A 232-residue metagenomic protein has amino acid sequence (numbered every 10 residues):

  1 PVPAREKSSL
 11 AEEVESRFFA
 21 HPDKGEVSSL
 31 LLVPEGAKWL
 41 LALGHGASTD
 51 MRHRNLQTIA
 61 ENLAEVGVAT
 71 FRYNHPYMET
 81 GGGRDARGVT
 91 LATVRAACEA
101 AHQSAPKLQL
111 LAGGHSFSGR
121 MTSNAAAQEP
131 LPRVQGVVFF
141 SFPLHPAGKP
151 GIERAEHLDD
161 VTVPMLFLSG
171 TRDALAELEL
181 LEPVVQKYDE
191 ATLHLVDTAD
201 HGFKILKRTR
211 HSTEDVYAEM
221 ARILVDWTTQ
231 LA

Functional and structural regions predicted by a protein language model:
P1-H21, E26-V33, L110-A112, F117-S118: An N-terminal hydrophobic leader/cap segment in hydrolases
F18-Q109, F203-R210: Serine-hydrolase catalytic machinery in alpha/beta-hydrolase-like enzymes
A42-G46, S141, S169: The conserved beta1-alpha1 loop
V94-V163: Primarily recognizes the serine-hydrolase "nucleophile elbow" in alpha/beta-hydrolase and SGNH/GDSL folds
V161-T162, F167-S169, D173: Short beta-strand/loop motif that positions the catalytic acidic residue of the alpha/beta-hydrolase fold
A174-L180: Conserved alpha/beta-hydrolase "acid-adjacent" motif
K187-I205: Catalytic histidine neighborhood in serine/cysteine hydrolases with alpha/beta-hydrolase-type architecture
K207-A232: Catalytic active-site module of serine/aspartate enzymes centered on a nucleophile-bearing elbow/loop
